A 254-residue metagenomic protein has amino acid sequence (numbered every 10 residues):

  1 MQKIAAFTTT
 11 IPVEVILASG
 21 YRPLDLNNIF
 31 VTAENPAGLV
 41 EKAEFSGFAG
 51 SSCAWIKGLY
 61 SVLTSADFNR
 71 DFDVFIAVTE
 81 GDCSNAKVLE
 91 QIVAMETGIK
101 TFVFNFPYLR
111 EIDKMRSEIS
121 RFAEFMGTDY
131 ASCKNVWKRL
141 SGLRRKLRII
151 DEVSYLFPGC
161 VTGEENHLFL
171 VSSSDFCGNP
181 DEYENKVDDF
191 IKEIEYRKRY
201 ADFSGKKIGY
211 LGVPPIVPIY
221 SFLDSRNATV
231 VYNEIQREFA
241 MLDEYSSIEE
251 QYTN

Functional and structural regions predicted by a protein language model:
M1-Q2, S120-L242, T253: A charged, amphipathic alpha-helical module
M1-T9: N-terminal phosphate-binding or glycine-rich loops at protein starts, especially the Walker A/P-loop of NTPases
K3-I4, F72-A77, K207-I208: Hydrophobic beta-strand segments of well-ordered beta-sheets in folded domains
A5, D82, G212: Charged, low-complexity surface patches
A6, D25, A77, V103-N105 (+1 more regions): Structural signal for conserved beta-strand scaffold positions within catalytic alpha/beta enzyme cores
T8-I11, V15-E41, G209-N254: Redox- and metal-dependent alpha/beta enzyme cores, enriched for Fe-S-associated oxidoreductases and cofactor-handling
E41-F68, N254: Short, structured active-site "lid" loops
G58-F125: Acidic/His-rich segments in extracytoplasmic proteins that coordinate ligands and/or metal ions
